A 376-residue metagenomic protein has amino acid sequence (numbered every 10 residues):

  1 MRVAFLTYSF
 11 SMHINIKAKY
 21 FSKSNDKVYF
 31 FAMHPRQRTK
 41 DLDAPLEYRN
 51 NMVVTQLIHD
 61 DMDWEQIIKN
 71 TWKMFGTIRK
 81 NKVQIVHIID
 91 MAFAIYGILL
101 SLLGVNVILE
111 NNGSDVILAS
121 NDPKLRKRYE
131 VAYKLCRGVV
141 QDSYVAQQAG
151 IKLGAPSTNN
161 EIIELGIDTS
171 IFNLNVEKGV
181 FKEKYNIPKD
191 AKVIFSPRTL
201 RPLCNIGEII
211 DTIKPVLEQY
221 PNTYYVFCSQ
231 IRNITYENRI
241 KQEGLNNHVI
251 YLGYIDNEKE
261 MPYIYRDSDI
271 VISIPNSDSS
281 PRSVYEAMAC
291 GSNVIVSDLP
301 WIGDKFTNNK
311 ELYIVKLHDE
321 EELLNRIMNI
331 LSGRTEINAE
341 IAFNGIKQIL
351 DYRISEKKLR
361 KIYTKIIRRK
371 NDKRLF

Functional and structural regions predicted by a protein language model:
R36-Q37, I167, P197, Y224-E237 (+1 more regions): Glycosyltransferase donor-sugar binding loop
I88-A94: Short His-centered aromatic/hydrophobic patch
C136-N160, I167-I171: A short, active-site helix/loop in glycosyltransferases that binds the activated sugar's phosphate group
I187-C204, I210-I213, V226: Conserved donor-binding/catalytic core segment of Leloir-type glycosyltransferases
E237-I255: Nucleotide-activated donor-binding/catalytic signature segment of Leloir-type glycosyltransferases, i.e., the conserved
Y263-S268: Short alpha-helical donor nucleotide-sugar binding micro-motif in glycosyltransferases
N276-S277: Aromatic "clamp/platform" in nucleotide-sugar-dependent glycosyltransferases that forms part of the donor/acceptor
N293-V296, G303: Short hydrophobic beta-strand element within catalytic cores of glycosyltransferases and related nucleotide-activated
